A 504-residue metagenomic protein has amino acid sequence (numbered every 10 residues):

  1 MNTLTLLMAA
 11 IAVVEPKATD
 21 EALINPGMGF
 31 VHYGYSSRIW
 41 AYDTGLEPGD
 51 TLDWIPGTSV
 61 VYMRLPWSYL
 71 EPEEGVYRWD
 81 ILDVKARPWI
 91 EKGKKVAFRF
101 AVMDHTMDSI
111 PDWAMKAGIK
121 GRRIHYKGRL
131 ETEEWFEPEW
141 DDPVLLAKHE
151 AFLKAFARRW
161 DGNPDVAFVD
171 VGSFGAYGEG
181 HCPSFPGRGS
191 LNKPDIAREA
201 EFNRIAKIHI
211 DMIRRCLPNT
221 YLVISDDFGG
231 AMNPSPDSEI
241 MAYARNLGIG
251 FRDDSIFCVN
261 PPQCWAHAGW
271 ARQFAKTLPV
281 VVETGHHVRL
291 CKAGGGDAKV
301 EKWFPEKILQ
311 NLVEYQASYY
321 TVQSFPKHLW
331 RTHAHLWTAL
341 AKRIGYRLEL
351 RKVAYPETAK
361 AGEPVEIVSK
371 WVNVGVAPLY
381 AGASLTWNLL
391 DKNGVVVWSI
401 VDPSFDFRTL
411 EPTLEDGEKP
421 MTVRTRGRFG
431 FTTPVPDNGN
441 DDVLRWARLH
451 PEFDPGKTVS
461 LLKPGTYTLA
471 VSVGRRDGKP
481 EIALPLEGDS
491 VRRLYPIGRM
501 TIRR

Functional and structural regions predicted by a protein language model:
V13-Y62, S68-E91, K95, A151 (+8 more regions): Non-catalytic accessory regions flanking glycosidase/transglycosidase catalytic cores in CAZymes
V14-V144, P279-V313, A317-W330: N-terminal substrate-binding region of glycoside hydrolase catalytic domains
T44-E47, G75-K85, L146-A155, I196-M212 (+3 more regions): Well-ordered, non-membrane alpha-helical segments in soluble/globular domains
V61, W89, F156, V169 (+1 more regions): Conserved, mostly hydrophobic/aromatic
H125-L145, H149-L191: Active-site groove signature of glycoside hydrolases
D170-P218, V223-P279: Substrate-binding cleft/loops of secretory-pathway carbohydrate-active enzymes
G229-G230, E239-A354: Substrate-binding cleft of secreted/luminal carbohydrate-active enzymes
T338-R504: Extracellular/luminal regions of secreted and cell-surface proteins that mediate adhesion/ECM remodeling
